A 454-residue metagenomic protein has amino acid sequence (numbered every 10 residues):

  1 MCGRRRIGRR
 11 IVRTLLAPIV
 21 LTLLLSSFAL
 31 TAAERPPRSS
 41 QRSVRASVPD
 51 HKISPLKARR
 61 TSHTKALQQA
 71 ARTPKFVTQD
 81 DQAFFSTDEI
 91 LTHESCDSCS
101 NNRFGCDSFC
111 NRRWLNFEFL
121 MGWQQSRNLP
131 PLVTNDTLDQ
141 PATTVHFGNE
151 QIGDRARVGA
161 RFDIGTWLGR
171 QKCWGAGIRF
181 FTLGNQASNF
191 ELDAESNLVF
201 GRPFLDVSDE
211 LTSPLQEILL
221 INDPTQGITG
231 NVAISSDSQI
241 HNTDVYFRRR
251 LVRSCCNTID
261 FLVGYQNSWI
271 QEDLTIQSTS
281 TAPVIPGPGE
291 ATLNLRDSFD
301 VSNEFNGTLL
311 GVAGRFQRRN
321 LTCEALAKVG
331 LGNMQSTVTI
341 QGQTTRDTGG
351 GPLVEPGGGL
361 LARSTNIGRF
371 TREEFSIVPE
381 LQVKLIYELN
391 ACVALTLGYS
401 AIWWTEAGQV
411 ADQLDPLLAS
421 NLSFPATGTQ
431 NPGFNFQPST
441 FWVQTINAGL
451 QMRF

Functional and structural regions predicted by a protein language model:
M1-C2, I7, L16, F104 (+9 more regions): Feature targets compositionally biased, intrinsically disordered low-complexity regions with long contiguous runs
M1-R103: Cleavable N-terminal export/targeting peptides
R6, I11, F162, I178 (+8 more regions): Polar low-complexity intrinsically disordered regions enriched in Ser/Thr and small residues
P55-P130, T144-A194, L215-T279, T292-G332 (+3 more regions): Outer-membrane beta-barrel transmembrane strands
V133-V145, V199-T225, T275-S298, T337-R369 (+1 more regions): Solvent-exposed loop segments that connect transmembrane elements
